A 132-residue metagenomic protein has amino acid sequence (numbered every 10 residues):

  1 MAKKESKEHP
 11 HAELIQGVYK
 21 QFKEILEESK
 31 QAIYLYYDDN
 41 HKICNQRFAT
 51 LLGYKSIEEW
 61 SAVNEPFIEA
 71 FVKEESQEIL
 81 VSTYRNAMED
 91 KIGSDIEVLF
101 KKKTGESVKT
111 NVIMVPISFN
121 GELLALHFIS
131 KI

Functional and structural regions predicted by a protein language model:
M1-Y19, I132: Short, low-complexity N-terminal regulatory "tails/caps" that precede and couple sensory modules
K3, V112-F128: Short loop/turn elements at sensory-signaling interfaces that couple input to output
H11, Q16-D38, T50: PAS/LOV and related PAS-like sensory modules
H41-I43: Conserved hydrophobic beta-strand signature of PAS-family and PAS-like sensory domains
F48-A62: PAS/PAS-like sensory domain cap-loop motif
E58-E75: PAS-family sensory/regulatory domains
E75-V81, R85-I92: Soluble sensory domains of the PAS superfamily and closely related sensory modules
M88-I92, I96-T110, L123: Per-ARNT-Sim (PAS) sensory domains and their PAS-associated C-terminal
